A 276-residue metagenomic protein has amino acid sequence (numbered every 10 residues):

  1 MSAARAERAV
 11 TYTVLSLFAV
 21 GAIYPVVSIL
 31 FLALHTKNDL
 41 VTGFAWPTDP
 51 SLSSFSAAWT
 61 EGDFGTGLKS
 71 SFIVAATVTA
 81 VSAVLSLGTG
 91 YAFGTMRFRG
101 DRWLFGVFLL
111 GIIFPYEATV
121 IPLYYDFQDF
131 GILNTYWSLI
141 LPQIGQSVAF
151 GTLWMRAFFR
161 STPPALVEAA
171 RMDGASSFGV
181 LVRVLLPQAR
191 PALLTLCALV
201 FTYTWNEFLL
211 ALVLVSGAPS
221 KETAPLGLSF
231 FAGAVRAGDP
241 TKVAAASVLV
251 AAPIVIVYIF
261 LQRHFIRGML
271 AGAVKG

Functional and structural regions predicted by a protein language model:
M1-R5: Short, Lys/Arg-rich, polar N-terminal cytosolic tail immediately upstream of the first transmembrane signal-anchor
E7-G276: A structural signal for multi-pass alpha-helical bundles of membrane permease subunits that mediate small-molecule
